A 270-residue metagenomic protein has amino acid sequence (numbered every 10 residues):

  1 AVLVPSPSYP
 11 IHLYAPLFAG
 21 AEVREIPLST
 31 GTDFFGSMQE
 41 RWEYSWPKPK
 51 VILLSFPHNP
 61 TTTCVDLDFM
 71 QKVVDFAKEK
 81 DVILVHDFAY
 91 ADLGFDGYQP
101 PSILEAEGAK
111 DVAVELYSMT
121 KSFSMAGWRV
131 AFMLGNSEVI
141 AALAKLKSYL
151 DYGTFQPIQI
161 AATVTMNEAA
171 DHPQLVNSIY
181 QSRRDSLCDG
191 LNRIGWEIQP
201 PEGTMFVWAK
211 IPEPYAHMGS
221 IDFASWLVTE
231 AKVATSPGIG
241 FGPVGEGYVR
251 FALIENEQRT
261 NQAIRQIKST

Functional and structural regions predicted by a protein language model:
A1-T270: PLP-dependent class I/II
